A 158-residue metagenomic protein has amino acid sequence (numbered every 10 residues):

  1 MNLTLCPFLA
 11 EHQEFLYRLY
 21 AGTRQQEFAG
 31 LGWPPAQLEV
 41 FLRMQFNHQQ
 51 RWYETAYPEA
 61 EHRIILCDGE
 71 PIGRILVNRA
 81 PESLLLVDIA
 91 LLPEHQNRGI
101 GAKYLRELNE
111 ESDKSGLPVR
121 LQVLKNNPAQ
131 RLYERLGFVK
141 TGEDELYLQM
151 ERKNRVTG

Functional and structural regions predicted by a protein language model:
T4-R18, Q25-G30: A short beta-loop-alpha structural element at the N-terminal edge of CoA-dependent acyl/N-acetyltransferase catalytic
R24-W52: Conserved GNAT-fold acetyl-CoA-binding loop/helix
Y53, Y133, F138: Conserved active-site tyrosine of GNAT-family acetyltransferases
E61-I75: Conserved beta-hairpin
N78-V87, Q96, S115, D144-L146: A conserved beta-turn-beta hairpin within the catalytic core of GNAT-like acetyltransferases that forms part
I89-N97, V123-L124: A short, internal acetyl-CoA/4′-phosphopantetheine-binding micro-motif in the GNAT/acyltransferase core
N97-E110, Q130-R135: Conserved acetyl-CoA-binding loop-helix of GNAT-fold acetyltransferases
S112-L124: Conserved GNAT acetyl-CoA-binding A-motif
